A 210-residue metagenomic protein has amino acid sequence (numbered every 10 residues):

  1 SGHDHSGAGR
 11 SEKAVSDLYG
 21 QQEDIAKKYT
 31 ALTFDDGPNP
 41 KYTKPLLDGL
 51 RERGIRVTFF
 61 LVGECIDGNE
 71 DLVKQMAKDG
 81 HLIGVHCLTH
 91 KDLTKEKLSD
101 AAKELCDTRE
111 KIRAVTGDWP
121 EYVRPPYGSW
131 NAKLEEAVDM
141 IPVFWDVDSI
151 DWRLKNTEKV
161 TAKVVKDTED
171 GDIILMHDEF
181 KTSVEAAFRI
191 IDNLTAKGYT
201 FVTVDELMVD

Functional and structural regions predicted by a protein language model:
H3-E96, D100-A101, D107, K111 (+1 more regions): Active-site beta->alpha N-cap acidic-glycine motif
P45, K91-D210: Catalytic domains of cell-wall/extracellular-matrix polysaccharide-remodeling enzymes, centered on de-N-acetylation
